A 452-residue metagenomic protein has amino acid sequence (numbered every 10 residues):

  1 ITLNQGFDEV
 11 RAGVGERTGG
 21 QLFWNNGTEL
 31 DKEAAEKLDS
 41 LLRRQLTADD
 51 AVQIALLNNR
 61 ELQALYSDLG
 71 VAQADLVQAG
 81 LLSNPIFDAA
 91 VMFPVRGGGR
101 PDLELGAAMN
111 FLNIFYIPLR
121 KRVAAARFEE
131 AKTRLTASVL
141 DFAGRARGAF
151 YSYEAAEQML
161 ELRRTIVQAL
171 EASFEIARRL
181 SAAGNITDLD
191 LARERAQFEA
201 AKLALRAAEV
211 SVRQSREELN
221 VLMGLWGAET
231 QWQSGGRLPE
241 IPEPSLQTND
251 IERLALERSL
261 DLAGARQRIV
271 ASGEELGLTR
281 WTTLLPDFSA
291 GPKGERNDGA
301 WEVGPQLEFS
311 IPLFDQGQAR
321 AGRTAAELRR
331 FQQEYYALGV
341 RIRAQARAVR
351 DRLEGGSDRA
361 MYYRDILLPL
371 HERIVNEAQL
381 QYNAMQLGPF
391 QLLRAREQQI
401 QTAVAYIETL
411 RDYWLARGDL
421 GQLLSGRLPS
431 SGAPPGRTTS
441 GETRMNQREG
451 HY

Functional and structural regions predicted by a protein language model:
I1-F23, Q53-N113, R216-L225, E252-A319 (+8 more regions): A small-residue-enriched
F23-I54: Regulatory alphaC helix of protein kinase catalytic domains
A48-A51, N58, L65, N110 (+22 more regions): Amphipathic alpha-helical coiled-coil segments and their boundaries
A51-V52, L56-N58, V123, E130 (+6 more regions): Amphipathic alpha-helical coiled-coil scaffold segments and their short linker/junction regions
A89, A177-L180, A378: Hydrophobic packing position at a conserved site in alpha-helical tandem repeat units
I117, A126, T133-L254, V349-R352 (+4 more regions): Periplasmic alpha-helical coiled-coil/stalk elements that build and connect Gram-negative outer-membrane
E171, A200-G227, E334, G339 (+1 more regions): Short segments within alpha-helical structural elements
